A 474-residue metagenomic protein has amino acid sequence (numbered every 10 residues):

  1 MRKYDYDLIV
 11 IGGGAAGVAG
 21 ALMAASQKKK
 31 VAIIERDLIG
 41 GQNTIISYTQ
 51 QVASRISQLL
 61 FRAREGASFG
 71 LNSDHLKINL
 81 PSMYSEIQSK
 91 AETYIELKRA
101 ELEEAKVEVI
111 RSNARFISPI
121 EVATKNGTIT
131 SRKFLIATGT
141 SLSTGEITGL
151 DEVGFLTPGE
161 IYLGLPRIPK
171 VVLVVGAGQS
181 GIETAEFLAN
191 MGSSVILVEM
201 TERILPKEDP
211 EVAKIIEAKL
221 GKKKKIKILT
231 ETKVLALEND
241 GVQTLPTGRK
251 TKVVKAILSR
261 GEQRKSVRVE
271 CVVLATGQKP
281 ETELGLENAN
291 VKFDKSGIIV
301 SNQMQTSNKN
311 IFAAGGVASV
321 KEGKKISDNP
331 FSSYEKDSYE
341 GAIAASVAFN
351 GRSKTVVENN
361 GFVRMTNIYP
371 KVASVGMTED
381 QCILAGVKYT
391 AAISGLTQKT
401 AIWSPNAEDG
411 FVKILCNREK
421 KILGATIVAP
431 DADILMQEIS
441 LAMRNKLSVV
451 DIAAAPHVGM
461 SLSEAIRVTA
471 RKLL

Functional and structural regions predicted by a protein language model:
R2-A16, I168-G178: Beta1/beta-strand and adjacent pyrophosphate-binding region of the FAD-binding site in flavoprotein oxidoreductases
K3-Y6, L22-K29, I34-I168, T201-L205 (+5 more regions): Glycine-rich flavin
D5, I9-A16, G20-L38, Q42 (+3 more regions): Flexible, glycine-rich terminal cap/loop adjacent to redox cofactors in electron-transfer oxidoreductases
I9-I11, A114, I129-G139, V174-V175 (+2 more regions): Short hydrophobic core segments
A15-M23, Q42, S180-T184, N190 (+1 more regions): Short glycine/serine/threonine-rich phosphate/pyrophosphate-binding segments that cradle anionic phosphate groups
T138-S194, V198, I228, E287-A289 (+1 more regions): Glycine-rich dinucleotide-binding loop and its adjacent helix/turn
V153-P169, S266-G351: FAD-site-proximal beta/loop scaffold in flavoenzymes
